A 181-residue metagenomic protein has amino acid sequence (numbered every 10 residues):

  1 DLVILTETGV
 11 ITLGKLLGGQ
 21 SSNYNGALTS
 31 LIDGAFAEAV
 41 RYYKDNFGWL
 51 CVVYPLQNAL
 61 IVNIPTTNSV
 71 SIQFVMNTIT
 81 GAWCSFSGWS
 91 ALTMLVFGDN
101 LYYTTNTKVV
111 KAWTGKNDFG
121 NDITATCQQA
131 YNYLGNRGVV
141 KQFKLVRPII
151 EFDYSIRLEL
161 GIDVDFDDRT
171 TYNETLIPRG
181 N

Functional and structural regions predicted by a protein language model:
D1, E7-N181: Beta-sheet repeat architectures centered on beta-propellers
